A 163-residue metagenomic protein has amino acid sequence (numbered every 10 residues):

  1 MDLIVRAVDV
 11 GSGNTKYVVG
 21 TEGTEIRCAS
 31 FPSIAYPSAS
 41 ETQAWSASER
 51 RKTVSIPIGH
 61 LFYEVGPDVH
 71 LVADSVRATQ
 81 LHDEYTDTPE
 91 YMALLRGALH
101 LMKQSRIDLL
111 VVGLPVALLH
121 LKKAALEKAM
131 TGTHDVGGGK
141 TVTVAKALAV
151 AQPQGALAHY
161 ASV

Functional and structural regions predicted by a protein language model:
M1-V163: Nucleotide/phosphate-binding catalytic cleft detector across ATP-hydrolyzing and phosphate-transferring enzymes
